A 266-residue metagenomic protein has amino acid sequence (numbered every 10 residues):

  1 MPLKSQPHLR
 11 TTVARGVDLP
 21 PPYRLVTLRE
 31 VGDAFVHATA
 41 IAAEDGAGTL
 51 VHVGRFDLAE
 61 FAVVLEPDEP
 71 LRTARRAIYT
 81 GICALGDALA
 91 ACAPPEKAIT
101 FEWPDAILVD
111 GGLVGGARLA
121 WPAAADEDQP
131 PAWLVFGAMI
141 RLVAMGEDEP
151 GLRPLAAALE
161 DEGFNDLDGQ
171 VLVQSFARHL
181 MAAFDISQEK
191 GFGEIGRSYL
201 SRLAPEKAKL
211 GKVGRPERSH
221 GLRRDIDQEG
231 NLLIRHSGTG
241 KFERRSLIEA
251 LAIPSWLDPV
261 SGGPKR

Functional and structural regions predicted by a protein language model:
M1-P94, L113, A120-W121, I253-R266: N-terminal lobe of the biotin/lipoate ligase/transferase fold
F61-V63, D105, F136-I140: A structural signal for short, well-ordered beta-strand segments
V63-R76, L155-G169: Short histidine-centered catalytic/ligand-binding loop motif
L85, A106, M139, F176 (+1 more regions): Residue-level signal for inorganic ion chemistry
P94-Q129, M139: Acidic (Asp/Glu) carboxylate-rich active-site/surface patches
E127-E162: Short, acidic (Asp/Glu-rich) active-site segment that either coordinates a divalent metal cofactor
F164-S219, K265: Conserved, helical-rich catalytic subdomain that frames metal- and/or nucleotide-binding sites in enzyme alpha/beta
K212-R266: Conserved RNA-binding domains used in RNP assembly and mRNA/RNA metabolism
